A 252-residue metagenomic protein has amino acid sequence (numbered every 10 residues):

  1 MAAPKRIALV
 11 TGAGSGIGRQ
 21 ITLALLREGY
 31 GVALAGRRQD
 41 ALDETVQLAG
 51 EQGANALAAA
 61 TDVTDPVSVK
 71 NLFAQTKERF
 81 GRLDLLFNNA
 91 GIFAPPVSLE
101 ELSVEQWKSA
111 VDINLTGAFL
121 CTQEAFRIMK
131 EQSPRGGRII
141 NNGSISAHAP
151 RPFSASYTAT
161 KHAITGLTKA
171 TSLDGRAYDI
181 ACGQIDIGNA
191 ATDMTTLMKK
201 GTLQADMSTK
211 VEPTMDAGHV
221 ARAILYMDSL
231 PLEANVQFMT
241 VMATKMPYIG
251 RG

Functional and structural regions predicted by a protein language model:
G14-G16: Conserved glycine-rich cofactor-binding loop
E28-E44: Conserved glycine-rich Rossmann-like NAD(P)H-binding loop of the short-chain dehydrogenase/reductase
A60-L72, V104: The beta1-alpha1 cofactor-binding region of Rossmann-like NAD(H)/NADP(H)-dependent oxidoreductases
V97-L99, Q106-K108: Substrate-binding pocket helix/loop in short-chain dehydrogenase/reductase
T122, T160: Active-site helix of classical SDR
S144: Residue(s) in the substrate-gating loop at a strand-loop-helix junction that position the organic substrate next
Q184-I185, L203-I249: C-terminal helical subdomain
